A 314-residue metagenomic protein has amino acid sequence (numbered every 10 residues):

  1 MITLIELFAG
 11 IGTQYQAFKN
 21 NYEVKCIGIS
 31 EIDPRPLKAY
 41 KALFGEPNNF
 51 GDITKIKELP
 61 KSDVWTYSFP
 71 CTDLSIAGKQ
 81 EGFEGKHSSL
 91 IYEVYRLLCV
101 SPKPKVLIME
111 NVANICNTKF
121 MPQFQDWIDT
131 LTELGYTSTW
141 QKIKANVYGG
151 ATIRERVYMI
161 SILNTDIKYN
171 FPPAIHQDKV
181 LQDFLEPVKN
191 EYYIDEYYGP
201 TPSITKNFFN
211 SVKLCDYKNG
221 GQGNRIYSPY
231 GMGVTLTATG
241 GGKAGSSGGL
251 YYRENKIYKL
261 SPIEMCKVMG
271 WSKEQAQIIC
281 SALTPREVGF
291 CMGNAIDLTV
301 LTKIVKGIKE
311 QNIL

Functional and structural regions predicted by a protein language model:
M1, K25-C26, S62, P104: Local beta-strand N-terminus motif with an aromatic residue
I2-K55: SAM cofactor-binding core of SAM-dependent methyltransferases, primarily the Rossmann-like beta-alpha-beta module
G12-Q14, P70, Q80, A151 (+1 more regions): Gly/Ser/Thr-rich beta-alpha loop segments that engage phosphate groups in nucleotides
Q16-N20, A42, R96-C99, D129 (+2 more regions): Short, well-ordered alpha-helices that flank and scaffold nucleotide-derived cofactor binding pockets
K19-E23, A42-G45, G78-F83, M121-F124 (+2 more regions): Short, glycine/charged-enriched secondary-structure capping and boundary segments
K55-V64, C71-T235, T239-G242, N255-Y258: Class I S-adenosyl-L-methionine
P70-T72, K273-E274: Short connector loops/turns at beta-strand edges and beta->alpha or beta->beta junctions
G199-L314: C-terminal target-recognition/interaction regions appended to catalytic cores
